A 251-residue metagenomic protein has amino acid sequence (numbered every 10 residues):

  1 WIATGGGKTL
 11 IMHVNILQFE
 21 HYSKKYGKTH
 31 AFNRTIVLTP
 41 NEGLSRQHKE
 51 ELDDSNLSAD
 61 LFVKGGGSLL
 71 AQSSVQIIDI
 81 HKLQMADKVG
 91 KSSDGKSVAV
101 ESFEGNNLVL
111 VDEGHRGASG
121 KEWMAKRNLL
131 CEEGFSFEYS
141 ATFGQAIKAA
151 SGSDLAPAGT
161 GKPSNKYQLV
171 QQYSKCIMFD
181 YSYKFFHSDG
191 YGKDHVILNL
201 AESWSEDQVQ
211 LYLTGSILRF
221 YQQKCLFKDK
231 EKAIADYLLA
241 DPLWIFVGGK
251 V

Functional and structural regions predicted by a protein language model:
W1: Conserved pre-motif I regulatory segment
T4: The conserved Walker
T9-V14, E20, Y26-N56, G248-G249: Conserved Walker A/P-loop ATP-binding site and its immediately adjacent core in helicase/helicase-like ATPase domains
L10-H21, E50, I77, H81-A235 (+1 more regions): Signature of the SF2 helicase/ATPase Hel1-core->accessory helical subdomain module
Y26-N33, A71, S102-E104, K232-D241: Short helix-terminating capping/connector loops at secondary-structure junctions
E42, I234-K250: Conserved strand-helix element at the start of the C-terminal RecA-like helicase core
N56-S68: Conserved RecA-like helicase motor-core motifs
G66-Q76: Conserved motor-coupling elements within RecA-like helicase/translocase cores
